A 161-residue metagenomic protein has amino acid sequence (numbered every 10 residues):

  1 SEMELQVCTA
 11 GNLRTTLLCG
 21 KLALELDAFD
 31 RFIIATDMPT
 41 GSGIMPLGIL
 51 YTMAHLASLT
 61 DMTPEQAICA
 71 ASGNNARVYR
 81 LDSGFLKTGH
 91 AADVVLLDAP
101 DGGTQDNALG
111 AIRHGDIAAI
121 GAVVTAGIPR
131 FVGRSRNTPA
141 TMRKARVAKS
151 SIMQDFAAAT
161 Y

Functional and structural regions predicted by a protein language model:
S1-Q6, L59: Short, surface-exposed connector motifs at secondary-structure boundaries
M3, A28-R31, A119: A short helix-to-beta-strand connector/capping loop
E4-C8, I33-A35: Structural detector of well-ordered beta-strand residues that form the stable sheet scaffold of enzyme domains
V7-L18: Active-site glycine- and acidic-residue-rich loops that bind and position anionic ligands or nucleotide-like cofactors
R14-T15, G41-S42, F131: Flexible loop/turn segments at secondary-structure boundaries
L18-A99: His/Asp/Glu-enriched, well-ordered alpha-helical/loop segment that forms or immediately abuts the divalent-metal
A92-R143: C-terminal cap of metal-dependent C-N hydrolases
G133-Y161: Intein/HINT protein-splicing elements and their conserved insertion hotspots or analogous self-processing inserts
